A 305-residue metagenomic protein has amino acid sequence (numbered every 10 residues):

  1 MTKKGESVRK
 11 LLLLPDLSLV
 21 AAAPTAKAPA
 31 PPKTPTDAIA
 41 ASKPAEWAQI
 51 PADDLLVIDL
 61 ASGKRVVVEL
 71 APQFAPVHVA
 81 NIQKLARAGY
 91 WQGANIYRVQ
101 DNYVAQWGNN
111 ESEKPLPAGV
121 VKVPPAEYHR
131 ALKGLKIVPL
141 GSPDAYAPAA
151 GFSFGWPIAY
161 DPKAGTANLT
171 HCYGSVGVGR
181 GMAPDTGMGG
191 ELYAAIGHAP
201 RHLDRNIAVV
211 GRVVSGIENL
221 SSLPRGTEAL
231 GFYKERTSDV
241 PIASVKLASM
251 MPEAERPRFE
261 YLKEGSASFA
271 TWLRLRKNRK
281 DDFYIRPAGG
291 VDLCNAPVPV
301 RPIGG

Functional and structural regions predicted by a protein language model:
T2-S7: Short, Lys/Arg-enriched N-terminal segments with co-localized hydrophobic residues within the first ~10-30 amino acids
R9-D16: Sec-dependent signal peptide recognition, specifically the positively charged N-region followed immediately by
V20-G305: Cyclophilin-like peptidyl-prolyl cis-trans isomerases
